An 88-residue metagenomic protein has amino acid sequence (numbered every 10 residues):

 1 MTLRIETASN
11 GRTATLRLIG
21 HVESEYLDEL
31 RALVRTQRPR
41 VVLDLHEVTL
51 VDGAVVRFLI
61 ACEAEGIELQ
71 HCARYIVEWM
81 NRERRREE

Functional and structural regions predicted by a protein language model:
M1-A14: Short beta-strand/loop segment at the start of cytosolic alpha/beta domains
T2-L3, R86-E88: Charged, elongated alpha-helical/coil segments that serve as electrostatic interaction surfaces for nucleic-acid
L18-E87: Amphipathic alpha-helical interaction surfaces in cytosolic regulatory modules
